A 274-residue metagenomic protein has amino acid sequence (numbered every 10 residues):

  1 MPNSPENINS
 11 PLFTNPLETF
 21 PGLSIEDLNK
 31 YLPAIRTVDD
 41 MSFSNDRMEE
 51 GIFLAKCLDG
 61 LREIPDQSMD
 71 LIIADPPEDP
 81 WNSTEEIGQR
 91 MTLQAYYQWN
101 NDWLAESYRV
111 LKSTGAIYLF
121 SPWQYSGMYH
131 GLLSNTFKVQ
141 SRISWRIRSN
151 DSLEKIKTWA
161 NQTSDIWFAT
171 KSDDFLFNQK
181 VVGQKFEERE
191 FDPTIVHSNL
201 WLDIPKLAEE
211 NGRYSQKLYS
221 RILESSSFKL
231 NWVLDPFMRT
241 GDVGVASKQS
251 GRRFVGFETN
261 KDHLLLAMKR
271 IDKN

Functional and structural regions predicted by a protein language model:
M1-P33, T37-L266: Core catalytic lobe of class I
L264, M268-N274: C-terminal helical cap(s) of enzyme catalytic domains, especially alpha/beta-barrels
